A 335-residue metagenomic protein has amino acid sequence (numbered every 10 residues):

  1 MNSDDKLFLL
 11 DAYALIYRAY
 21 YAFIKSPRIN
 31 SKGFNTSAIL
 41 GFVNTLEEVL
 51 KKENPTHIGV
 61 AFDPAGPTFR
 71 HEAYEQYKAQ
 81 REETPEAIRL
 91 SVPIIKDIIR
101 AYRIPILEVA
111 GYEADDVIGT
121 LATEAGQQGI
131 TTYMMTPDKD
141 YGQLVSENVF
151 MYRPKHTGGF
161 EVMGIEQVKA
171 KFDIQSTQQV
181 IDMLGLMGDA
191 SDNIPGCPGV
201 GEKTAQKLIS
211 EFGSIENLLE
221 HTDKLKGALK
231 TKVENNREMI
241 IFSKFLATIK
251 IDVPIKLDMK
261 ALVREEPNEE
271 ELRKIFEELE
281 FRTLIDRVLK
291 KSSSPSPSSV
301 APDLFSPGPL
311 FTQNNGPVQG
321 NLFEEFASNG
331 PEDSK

Functional and structural regions predicted by a protein language model:
N2-D4, N54-G59, I104, Q127 (+2 more regions): Non-catalytic nucleic-acid-binding/docking modules located in mid-to-C-terminal regions of nucleic-acid enzymes
N2-M135, K139-E166, M239-F242, T248-K256 (+1 more regions): Noncatalytic, basic helical substrate-engagement surface that gates or grips nucleic-acid strands
